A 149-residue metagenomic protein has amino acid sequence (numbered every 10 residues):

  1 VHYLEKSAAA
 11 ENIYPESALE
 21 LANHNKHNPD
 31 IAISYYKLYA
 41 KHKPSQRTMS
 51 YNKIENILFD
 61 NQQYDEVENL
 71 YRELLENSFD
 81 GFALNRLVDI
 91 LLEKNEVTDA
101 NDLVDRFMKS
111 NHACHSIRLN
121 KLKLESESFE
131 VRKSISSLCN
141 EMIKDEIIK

Functional and structural regions predicted by a protein language model:
V1-S7, D30-K41, Y64-L75, V97-S110 (+1 more regions): Alpha-helical repeat scaffolds
A9-E11, P15, K26-H27, Y51 (+1 more regions): Alpha-helical solenoid scaffolds in eukaryotic macromolecular assemblies
N12, P44-S45, S78-F79, H112 (+1 more regions): Short coil turns that delineate tetratricopeptide repeat
E16, T48-M49, F82, S116: Start-of-helix register in tetratricopeptide repeats
A18-L21, K53-I54, L87, R118-K123: Structural register within alpha-helical repeat arrays
N25-H27, D60, E93-K94, E127-S128: Register position in tetratricopeptide repeats
Y35, A83, I90, V104 (+2 more regions): Generic L/I/V-rich hydrophobic alpha-helical segments across diverse proteins
